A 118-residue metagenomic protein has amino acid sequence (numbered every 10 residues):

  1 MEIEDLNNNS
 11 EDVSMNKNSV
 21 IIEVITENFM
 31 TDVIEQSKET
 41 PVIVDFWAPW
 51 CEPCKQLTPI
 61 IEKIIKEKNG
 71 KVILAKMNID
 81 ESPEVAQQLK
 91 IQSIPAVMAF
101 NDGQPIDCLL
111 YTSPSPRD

Functional and structural regions predicted by a protein language model:
M1-V20: N-terminal targeting signals for export/organelle localization
V20, W47, A75: Conserved Rossmann-like nucleotide-binding pocket used by diverse enzymes that bind dinucleotide cofactors
I22-P41: A short beta-strand-turn-helix
F46-P59: Conserved redox-active cysteine motifs that mediate thiol-disulfide chemistry, especially di-cysteine Cys-X(1-2)-Cys
C51, Y111-D118: Conserved small/polar residues in nucleotide/adenosyl-binding loops
T58-M77: Conserved helix-turn-beta segment immediately C-terminal to the redox Cys motif in thioredoxin-like folds
E84-V85, P95-D107: A short, hydrophobic beta-strand/beta-hairpin element that forms part of a small beta-sheet core
